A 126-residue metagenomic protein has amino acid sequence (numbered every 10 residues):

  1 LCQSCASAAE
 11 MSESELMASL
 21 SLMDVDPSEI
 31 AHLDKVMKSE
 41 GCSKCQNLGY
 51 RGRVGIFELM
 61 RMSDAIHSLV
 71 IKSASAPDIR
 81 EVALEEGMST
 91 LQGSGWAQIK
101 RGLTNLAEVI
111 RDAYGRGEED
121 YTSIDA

Functional and structural regions predicted by a protein language model:
L1-A126: Short, flexible helix-loop junctions that flank or precede catalytic/ligand sites
